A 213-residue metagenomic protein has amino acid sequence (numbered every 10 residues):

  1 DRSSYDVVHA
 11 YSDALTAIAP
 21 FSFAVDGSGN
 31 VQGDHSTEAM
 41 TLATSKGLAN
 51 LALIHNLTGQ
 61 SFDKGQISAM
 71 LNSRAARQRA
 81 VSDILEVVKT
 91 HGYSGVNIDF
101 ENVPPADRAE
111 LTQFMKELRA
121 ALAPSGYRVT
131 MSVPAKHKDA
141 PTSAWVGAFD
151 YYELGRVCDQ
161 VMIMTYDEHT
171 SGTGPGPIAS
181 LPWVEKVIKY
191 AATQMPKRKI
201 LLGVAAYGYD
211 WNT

Functional and structural regions predicted by a protein language model:
D1, T16-P20, N50-I54, V96-I98 (+3 more regions): Hydrophobic faces of well-ordered beta-strands that scaffold small-molecule active sites in alpha/beta enzyme cores
D1-D83: Glycan-recognition patch characteristic of GH18 chitinases/ENGases and related GlcNAc/peptidoglycan-binding proteins
Y5-H9, E86, D150-Y152, Y190-A191: Short, flexible, glycine/charge-rich loop motifs used to bind or transfer phosphoryl groups or to couple energy/partner
H9-A14, T44-K46, K89-H91, A123-P124 (+2 more regions): Extracellular/periplasmic catalytic domains that process cell-envelope and extracellular macromolecules
S22, R79-E110, Q160-G174: Active-site groove signature of glycoside hydrolases
F23, L48, H55-L57, E101-V103 (+3 more regions): Solvent-exposed coil/turn segments that connect beta secondary-structure elements in extracytoplasmic/periplasmic
G27-T37, R108-T213: Substrate-binding surface in catalytic domains of secreted glycosidases
A69-N72, V103, V146, G176: Pocket-edge positions in alpha/beta enzyme catalytic cores
